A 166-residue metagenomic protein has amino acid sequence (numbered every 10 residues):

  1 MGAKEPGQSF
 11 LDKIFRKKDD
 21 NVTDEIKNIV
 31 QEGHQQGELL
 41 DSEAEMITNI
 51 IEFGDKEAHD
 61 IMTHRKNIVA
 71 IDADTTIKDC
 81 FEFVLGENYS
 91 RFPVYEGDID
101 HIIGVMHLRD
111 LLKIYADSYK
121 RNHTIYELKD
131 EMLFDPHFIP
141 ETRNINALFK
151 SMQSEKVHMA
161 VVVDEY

Functional and structural regions predicted by a protein language model:
M1-D20: Intrinsic-disorder signature of long, low-complexity extramembrane regions of polytopic membrane transport proteins
K17-Y166: Soluble cytosolic regulatory domains appended to membrane proteins
